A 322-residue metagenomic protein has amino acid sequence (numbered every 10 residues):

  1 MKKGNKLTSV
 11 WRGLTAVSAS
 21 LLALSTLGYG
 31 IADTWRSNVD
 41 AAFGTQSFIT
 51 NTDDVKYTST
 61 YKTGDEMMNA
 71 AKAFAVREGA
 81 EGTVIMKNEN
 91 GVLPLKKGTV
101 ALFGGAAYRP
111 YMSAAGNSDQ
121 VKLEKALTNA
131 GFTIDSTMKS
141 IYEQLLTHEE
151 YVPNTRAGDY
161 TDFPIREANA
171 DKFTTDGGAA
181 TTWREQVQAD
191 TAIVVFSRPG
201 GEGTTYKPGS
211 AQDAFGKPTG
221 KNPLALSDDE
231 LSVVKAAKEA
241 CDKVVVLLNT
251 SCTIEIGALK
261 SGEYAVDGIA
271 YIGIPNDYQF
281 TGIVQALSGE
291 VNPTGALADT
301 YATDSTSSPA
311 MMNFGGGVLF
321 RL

Functional and structural regions predicted by a protein language model:
M1-L322: C-terminal non-catalytic regions of proteins with extracellular/luminal or membrane-system context
